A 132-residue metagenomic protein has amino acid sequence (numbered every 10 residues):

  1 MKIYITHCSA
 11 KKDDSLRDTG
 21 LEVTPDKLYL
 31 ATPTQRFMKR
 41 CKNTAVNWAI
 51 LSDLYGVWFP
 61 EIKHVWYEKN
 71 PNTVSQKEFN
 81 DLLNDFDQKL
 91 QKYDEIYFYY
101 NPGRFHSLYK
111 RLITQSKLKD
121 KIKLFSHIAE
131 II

Functional and structural regions predicted by a protein language model:
M1-I132: Peripheral peptide segments
